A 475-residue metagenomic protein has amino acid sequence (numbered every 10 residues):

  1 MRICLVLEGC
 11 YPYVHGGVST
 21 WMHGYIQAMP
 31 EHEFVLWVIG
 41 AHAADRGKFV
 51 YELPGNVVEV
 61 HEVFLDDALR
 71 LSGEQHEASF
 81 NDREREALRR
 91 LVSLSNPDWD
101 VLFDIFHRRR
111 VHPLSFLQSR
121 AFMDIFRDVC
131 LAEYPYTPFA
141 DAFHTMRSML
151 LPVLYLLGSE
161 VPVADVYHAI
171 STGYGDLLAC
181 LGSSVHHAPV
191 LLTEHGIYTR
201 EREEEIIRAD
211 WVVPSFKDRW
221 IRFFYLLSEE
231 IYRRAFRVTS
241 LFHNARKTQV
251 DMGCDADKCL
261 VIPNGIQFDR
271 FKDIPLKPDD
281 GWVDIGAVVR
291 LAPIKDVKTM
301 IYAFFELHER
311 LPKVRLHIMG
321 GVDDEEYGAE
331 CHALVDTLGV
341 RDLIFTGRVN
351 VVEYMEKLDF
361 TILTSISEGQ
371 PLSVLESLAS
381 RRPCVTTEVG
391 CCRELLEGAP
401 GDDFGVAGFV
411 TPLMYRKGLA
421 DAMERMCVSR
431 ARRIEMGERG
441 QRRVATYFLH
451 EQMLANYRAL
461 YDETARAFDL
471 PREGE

Functional and structural regions predicted by a protein language model:
M1-F126, C130, D462, F468-E475: N-terminal subdomain of nucleotide-sugar transferases
S183, G418, R425, R432-Y447 (+1 more regions): A short, well-ordered alpha-helix in the C-terminal region of glycosyltransferases
N244, G265: Carbohydrate-associated surface elements
P275-E306, H317: Conserved donor-binding/catalytic core segment of Leloir-type glycosyltransferases
H317, G328-R348: Nucleotide-activated donor-binding/catalytic signature segment of Leloir-type glycosyltransferases, i.e., the conserved
I366: Aromatic "clamp/platform" in nucleotide-sugar-dependent glycosyltransferases that forms part of the donor/acceptor
P383-T386, G390-E397: Short hydrophobic beta-strand element within catalytic cores of glycosyltransferases and related nucleotide-activated
R393-E424, R432: Change "using UDP/GDP/dTDP sugars" to "using nucleotide sugars
